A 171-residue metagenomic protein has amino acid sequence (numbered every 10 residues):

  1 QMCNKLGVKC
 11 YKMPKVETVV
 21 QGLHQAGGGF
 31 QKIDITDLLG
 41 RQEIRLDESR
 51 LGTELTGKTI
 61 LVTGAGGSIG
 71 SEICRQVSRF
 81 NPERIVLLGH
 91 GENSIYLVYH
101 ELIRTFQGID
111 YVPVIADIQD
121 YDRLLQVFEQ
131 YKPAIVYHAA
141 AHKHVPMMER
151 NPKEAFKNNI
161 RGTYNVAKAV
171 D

Functional and structural regions predicted by a protein language model:
M2-M13, R84-G91, Q130, I135 (+1 more regions): NAD(P)-cofactor binding segment of oxidoreductase domains
M2-T59: Flexible, Lys/Arg-rich cytosolic regulatory linkers and terminal tails that connect or flank
T59, V77, V145-N159: Short alpha-helical oligomerization interface
T59-F80, I85: N-terminal Rossmann NAD(P)H-binding glycine-rich loop of SDR-like oxidoreductase domains
G89-S94, I118: Helix N-cap at the beta1-alpha1 junction of Rossmann-like dinucleotide-binding domains, i.e., the first residues
V98-G108: Short, conserved SAM-binding/catalytic segment of Class I S-adenosyl-L-methionine-dependent methyltransferases
P113-I135: Conserved Rossmann-fold cofactor-binding substructure of NAD(P)-dependent oxidoreductases
A139-K143: Conserved NAD(P)H cofactor-binding loop of Rossmann-fold oxidoreductase domains
